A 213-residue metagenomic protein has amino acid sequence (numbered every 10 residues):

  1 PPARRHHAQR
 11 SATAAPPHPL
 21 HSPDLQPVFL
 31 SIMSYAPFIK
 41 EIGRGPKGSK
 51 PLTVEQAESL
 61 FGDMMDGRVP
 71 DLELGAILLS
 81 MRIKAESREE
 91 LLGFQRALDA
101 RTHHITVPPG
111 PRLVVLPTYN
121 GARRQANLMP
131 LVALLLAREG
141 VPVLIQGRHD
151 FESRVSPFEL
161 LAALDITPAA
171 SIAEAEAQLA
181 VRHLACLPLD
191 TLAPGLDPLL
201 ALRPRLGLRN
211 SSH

Functional and structural regions predicted by a protein language model:
P1-P17: Compositionally biased, low-complexity flexible segments
P19-I32: Short, Lys/Arg-enriched N-terminal segments with co-localized hydrophobic residues within the first ~10-30 amino acids
I32-Q125, A137-E139, V143: Acidic, glycine/proline-rich low-complexity segments that act as flexible tails and inter-domain linkers
I83, R154-P157, A180-V181, P198: Short Asp/Glu-rich motifs
P111-A177: A generic, well-ordered mixed alpha/beta core segment in the N-terminal half of proteins
I172-H213: Phosphate/diphosphate-binding glycine-rich loops and adjacent basic-rich segments that engage nucleotide
